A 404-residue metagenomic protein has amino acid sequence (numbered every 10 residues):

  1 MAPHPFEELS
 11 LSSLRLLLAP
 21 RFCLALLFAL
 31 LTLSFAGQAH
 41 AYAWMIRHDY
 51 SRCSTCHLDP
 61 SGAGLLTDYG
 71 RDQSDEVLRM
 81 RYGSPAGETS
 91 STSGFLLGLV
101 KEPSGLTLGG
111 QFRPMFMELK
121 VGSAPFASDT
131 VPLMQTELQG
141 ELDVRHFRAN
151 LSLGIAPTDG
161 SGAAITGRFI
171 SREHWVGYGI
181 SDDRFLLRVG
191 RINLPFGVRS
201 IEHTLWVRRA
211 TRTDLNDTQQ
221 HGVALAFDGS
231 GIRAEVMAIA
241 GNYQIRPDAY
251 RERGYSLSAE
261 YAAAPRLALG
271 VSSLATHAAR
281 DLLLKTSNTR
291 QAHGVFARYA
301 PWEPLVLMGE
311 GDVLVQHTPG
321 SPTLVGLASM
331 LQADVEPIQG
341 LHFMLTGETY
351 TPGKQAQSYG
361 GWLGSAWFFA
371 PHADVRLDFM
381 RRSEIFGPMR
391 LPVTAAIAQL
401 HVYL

Functional and structural regions predicted by a protein language model:
Y50-P60: The canonical Cys-X-X-Cys-His
R52, W367-F369, R390-L404: Outer-membrane beta-barrel "beta-signal"
S61-L66, P103-E118, P125-G241, R251 (+1 more regions): Outer membrane beta-barrel
S90-F95, L106, M134-L138, S171-H174 (+8 more regions): Hydrophobic, lipid-facing positions within transmembrane beta-strands of outer-membrane proteins
L106-G110, A149-L151, F185-L187, A234-V236 (+8 more regions): Transmembrane beta-strands of outer-membrane beta-barrel proteins
P114-K120, V144-H146, I155-D159, R191-P195 (+7 more regions): Transmembrane beta-strands of outer-membrane beta-barrel pores
P125-P132, A163-S171, R212-D217, P247-E252 (+4 more regions): Replace "Gram-negative outer membrane beta-barrel proteins" with "bacterial and organellar outer membrane beta-barrel
G229-R233, Y250-R251, L257-G353: Detector for outer-membrane/organellar transmembrane beta-barrel domains, recognizing the amphipathic beta-strand
